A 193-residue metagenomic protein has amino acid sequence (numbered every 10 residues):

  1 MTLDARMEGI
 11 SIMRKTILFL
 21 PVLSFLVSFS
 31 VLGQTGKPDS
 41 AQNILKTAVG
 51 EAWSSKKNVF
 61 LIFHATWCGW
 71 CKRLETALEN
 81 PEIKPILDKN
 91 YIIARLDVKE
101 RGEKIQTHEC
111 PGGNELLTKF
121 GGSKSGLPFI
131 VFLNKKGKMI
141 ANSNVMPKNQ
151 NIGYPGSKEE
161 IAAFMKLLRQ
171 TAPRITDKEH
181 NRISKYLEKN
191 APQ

Functional and structural regions predicted by a protein language model:
E8-T16: Positively charged n-region of N-terminal signal peptides that target proteins for export
L20-S28: Bacterial N-terminal signal peptides
V31-T35: Boundary at the C-terminal end of the N-terminal hydrophobic targeting segment
D39-S40, K84-G112: Thiol-based oxidoreductase modules, predominantly thioredoxin-like and allied folds used for disulfide exchange
S40-V59, L87: A short beta-strand-turn-helix
S55-G69, I93: Short active-site neighborhood of thiol/selenol oxidoreductases, capturing the structured segment around
C71-D88: Typically the conserved alpha-helix immediately C-terminal to a functionally engaged Cys/Sec in thioredoxin-like
T118-E179: Non-catalytic, surface beta->alpha helical segment in thiol-disulfide oxidoreductase systems
